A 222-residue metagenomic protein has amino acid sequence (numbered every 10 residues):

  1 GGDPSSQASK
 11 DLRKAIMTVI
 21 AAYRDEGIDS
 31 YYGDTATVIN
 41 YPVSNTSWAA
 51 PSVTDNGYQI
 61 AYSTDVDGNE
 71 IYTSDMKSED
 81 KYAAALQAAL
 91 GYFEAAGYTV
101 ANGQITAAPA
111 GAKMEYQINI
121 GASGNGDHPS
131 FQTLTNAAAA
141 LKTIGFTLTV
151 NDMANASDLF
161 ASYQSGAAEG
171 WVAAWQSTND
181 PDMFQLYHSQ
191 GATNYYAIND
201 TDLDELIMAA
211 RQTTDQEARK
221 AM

Functional and structural regions predicted by a protein language model:
G1, D29-S30, A174: Extracellular/periplasmic solute-recognition and catalytic clefts
Q7-A139: Append "and occasionally in soluble cytosolic enzymes with long acidic Gly/Pro-rich linkers
K10-K14, T18, A22-D29, Y82 (+2 more regions): Extracytoplasmic/peripheral linker and loop segments enriched in polar/acidic and small residues with frequent Thr/Pro
A36, N40, L86, D180-P181 (+1 more regions): Alpha-helix initiation and N-capping motif
A110-A112, Y163-G166, I198: A structural signal for short secondary-structure junctions
Q117-I118, A139-T193: Periplasmic binding protein-like
